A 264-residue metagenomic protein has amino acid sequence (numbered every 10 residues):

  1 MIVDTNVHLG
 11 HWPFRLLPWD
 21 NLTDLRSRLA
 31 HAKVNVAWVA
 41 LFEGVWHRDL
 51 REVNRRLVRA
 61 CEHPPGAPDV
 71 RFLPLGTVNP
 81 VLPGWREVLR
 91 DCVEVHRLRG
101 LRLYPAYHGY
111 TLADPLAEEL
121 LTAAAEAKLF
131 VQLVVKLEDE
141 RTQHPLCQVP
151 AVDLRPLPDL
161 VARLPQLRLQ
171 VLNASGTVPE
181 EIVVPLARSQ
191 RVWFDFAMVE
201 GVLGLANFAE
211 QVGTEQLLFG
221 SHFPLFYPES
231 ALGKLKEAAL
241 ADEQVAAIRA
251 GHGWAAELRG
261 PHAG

Functional and structural regions predicted by a protein language model:
M1-H8, F14, P18-V36, T214-Q216 (+1 more regions): Mid-to-C-terminal alpha-helical segments outside catalytic/metal-binding sites
N6, L29, L57, L101 (+4 more regions): Conserved, mostly hydrophobic/aromatic
H8-W12, F42-G44, T77-V81, L103-H108 (+4 more regions): Active-site beta-loop-alpha junctions enriched in small/polar residues
W19-V45, R55-G66: Alpha-helical scaffold segments that flank or form the walls of functional sites
L22-R26, N54-C61, L89-R90, A117 (+4 more regions): Generic structural signal for well-ordered alpha-helices, preferentially at hydrophobic/aromatic core positions
N35, R48-D139: Active-site gating/metal-coordination segments in enzymes
N54, L82-R86, V178-I182, V202-A206 (+1 more regions): Short, well-ordered alpha-helical microsegments
R99-G100, A113-L218: Catalytic pocket-lining loop regions of alpha/beta-barrel enzymes, especially the amidohydrolase/enolase/GH5 lineages
